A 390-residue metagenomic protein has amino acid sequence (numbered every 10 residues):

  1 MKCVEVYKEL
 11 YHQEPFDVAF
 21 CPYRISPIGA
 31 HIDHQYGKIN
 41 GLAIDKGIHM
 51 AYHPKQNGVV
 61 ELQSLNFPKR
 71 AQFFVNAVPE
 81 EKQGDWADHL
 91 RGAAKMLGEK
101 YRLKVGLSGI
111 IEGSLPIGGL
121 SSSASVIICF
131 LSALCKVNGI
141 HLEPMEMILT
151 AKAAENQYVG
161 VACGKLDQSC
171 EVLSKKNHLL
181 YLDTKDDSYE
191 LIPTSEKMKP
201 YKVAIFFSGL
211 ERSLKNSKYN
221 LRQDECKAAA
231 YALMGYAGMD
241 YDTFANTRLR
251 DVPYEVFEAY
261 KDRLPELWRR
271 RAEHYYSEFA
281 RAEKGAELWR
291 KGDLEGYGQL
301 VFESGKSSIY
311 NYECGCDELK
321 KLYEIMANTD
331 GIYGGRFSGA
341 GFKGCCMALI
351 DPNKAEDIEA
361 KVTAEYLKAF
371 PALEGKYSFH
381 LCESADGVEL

Functional and structural regions predicted by a protein language model:
M1-K38, F74-A77, Q83-S195, N328 (+2 more regions): Gly/Ser-rich oxyanion-binding loop with an adjacent helix/lid that shapes the negatively charged ligand pocket
M1-R24, H49-Q83, H178-G334, L349-L390: C-terminal nucleotide
Y36-A43, R222-Q223: Short Gly/aromatic-enriched secondary-structure transition segments
A43-D45, K55, K175: A short, compositionally biased micro-patch
S125-I127, C345-I350: FabD-like malonyl-/acyl-CoA
F342: Glycine-rich phosphate-binding loop
